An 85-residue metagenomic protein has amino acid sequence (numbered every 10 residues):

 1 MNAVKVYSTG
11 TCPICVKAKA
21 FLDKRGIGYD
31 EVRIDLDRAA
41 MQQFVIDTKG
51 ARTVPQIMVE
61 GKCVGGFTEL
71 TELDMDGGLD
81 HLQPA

Functional and structural regions predicted by a protein language model:
M1-G28: Local sequence-structure signature of Cys/Sec-based thiol-disulfide redox active-site neighborhoods
Y7, D35, M58, K62: Anionic group-transfer/hydrolysis microenvironments
A18, A40, T53, C63-G66: Amphipathic alpha-helical interface surfaces
I34-A51, L82-A85: Thioredoxin-like thiol-disulfide oxidoreductase module
K49-M58, T68: Structural micro-motif
V59-A85: Non-catalytic, surface beta->alpha helical segment in thiol-disulfide oxidoreductase systems
